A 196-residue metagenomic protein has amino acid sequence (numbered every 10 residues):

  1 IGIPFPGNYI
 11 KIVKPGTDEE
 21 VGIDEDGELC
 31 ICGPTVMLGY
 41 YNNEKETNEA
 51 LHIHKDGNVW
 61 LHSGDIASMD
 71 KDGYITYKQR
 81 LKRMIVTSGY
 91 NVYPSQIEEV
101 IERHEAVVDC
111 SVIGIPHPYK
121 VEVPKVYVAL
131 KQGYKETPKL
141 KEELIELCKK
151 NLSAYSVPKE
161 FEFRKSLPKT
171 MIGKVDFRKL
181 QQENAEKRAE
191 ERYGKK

Functional and structural regions predicted by a protein language model:
I1-Y74, L81-M84, E98: Conserved AMP-binding/adenylate-forming
F5-G7, V107, P158: Core-facing hydrophobic residues within beta-strands of well-ordered domains
I12, I31, L130, F163-R164: Hydrophobic residues in beta-strands and at strand termini
V13-P15, I113-I115, R164: Conserved beta-strand termini and adjacent loop/short-helix elements that scaffold enzyme active sites in alpha/beta
G33, L38-G39, N48-E49, I66-S156 (+2 more regions): AMP-binding/adenylate-forming catalytic core of the ANL superfamily
K150-V175, Y193-K196: AMP-binding/adenylate-forming catalytic domain of the ANL superfamily
E183-K196: Acidic/polar alpha-helix N-cap and adjacent early helical turns within long charge-rich amphipathic helices/linkers
